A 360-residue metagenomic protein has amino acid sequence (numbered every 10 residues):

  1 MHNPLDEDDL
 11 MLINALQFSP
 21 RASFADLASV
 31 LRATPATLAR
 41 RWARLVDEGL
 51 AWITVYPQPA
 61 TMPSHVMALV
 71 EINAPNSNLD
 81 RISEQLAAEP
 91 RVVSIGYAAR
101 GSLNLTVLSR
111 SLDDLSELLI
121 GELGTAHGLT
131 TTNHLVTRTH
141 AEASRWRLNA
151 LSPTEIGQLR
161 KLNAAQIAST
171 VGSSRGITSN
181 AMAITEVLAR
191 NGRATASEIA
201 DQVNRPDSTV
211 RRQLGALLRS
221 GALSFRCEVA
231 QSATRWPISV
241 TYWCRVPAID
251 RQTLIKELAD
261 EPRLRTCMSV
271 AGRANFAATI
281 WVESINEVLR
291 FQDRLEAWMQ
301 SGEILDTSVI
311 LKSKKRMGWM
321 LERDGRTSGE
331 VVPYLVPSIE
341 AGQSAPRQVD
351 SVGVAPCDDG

Functional and structural regions predicted by a protein language model:
M1-G360: A compositional/biophysical signature of low hydrophobicity enriched in polar/charged and small residues
